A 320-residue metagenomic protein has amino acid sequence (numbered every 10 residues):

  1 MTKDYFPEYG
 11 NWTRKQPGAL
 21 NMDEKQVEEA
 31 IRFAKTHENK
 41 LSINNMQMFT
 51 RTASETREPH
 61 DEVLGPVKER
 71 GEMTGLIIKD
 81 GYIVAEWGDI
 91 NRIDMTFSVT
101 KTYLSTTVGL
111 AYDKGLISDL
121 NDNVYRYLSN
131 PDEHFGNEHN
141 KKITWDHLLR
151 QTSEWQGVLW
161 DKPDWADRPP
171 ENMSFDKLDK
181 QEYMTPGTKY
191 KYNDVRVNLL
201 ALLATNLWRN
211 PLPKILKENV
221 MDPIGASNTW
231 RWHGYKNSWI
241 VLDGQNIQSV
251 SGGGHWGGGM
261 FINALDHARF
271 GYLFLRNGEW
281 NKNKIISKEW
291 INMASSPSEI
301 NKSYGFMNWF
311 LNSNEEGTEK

Functional and structural regions predicted by a protein language model:
M1-D89, K114-I117, N206, N210: N-terminal leader/targeting segments and the immediately adjacent pre-domain N-terminus
P7, W12-M22, T188-Y190, K214 (+1 more regions): Penicillin-binding protein/beta-lactamase superfamily catalytic region
T13-L20, I90-D94, E133-G136, T185-K189 (+2 more regions): Second-shell loop/turn segments in exported
D23, G81, M95-L120, L148 (+2 more regions): Active-site SXXK
E28-K35, G109, Y125, D146-L149 (+7 more regions): Non-transmembrane alpha-helical segments in soluble domains of secreted/periplasmic/extracellular proteins
V84-G88, R92, G157-N237: Catalytic-site signature segments of enzymes, centered on catalytic residues
K114-E154, W208-W256: Active-site helix/loop module of the DD-peptidase/beta-lactamase fold, centered on the serine-lysine SxxK catalytic
P131-D161, K180-T188, N193-N198, G254-H255 (+1 more regions): Conserved catalytic neighborhood of penicillin-recognizing serine enzymes
